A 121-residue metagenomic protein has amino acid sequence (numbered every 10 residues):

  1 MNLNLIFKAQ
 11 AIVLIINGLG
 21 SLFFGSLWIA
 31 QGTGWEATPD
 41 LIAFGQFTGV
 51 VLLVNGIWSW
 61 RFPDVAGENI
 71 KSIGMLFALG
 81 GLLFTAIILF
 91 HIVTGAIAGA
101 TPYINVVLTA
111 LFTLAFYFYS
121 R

Functional and structural regions predicted by a protein language model:
M1-A11, Y119-S120: N-terminal membrane topogenic signal
L3-I6, N17-I42: Membrane-helix boundary elements
I15-G20, D40-P63, L76-L83: Core segments of alpha-helical transmembrane spans in multipass integral membrane proteins
T33-I42, S72, A96-V107: Non-cytosolic membrane-interface motifs at loop->transmembrane helix junctions
W58-K71, I92-V93: Juxtamembrane helix-break-helix junctions at the cytosolic face of small multi-pass alpha-helical membrane proteins
D64, A86-Y103, Y119-R121: Membrane-helix boundary connector in multi-pass membrane proteins
I73-I88, V107-F112: Hydrophobic alpha-helical membrane segments
A110-R121: Membrane-water interface at the C-terminal end of transmembrane alpha helices
